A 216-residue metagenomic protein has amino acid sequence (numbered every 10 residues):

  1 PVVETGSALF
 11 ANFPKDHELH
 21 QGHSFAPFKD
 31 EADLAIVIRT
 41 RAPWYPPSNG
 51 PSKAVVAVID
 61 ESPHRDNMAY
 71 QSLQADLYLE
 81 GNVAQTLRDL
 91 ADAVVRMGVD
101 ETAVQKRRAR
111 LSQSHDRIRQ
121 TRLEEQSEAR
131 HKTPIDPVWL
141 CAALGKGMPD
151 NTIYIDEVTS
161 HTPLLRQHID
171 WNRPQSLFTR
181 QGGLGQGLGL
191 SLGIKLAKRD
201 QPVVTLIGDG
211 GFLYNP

Functional and structural regions predicted by a protein language model:
V2-T5, V37-I38, L79-G81, Y154-V158 (+2 more regions): General beta-strand structural signal in soluble alpha/beta enzymes
E4-S114: Glycine-rich, acidic loop regions that bind phosphate or pyrophosphate groups
A8-H17, E31, R122-R130, Q175-R180 (+1 more regions): Short, basic, glycine/proline-bearing loop/turn elements
F28-R39, D200-Y214: A short, small-residue-rich loop immediately preceding and capping a beta-strand
P43-P47, Q186-G189, F212-P216: Short glycine/serine/threonine-rich phosphate/pyrophosphate-binding segments that cradle anionic phosphate groups
P63, S160, F212: Short, glycine/acidic-enriched loop or turn micro-motifs at the edges of active sites
S112-D200: Active-site diphosphate/adenylate-binding microenvironment
